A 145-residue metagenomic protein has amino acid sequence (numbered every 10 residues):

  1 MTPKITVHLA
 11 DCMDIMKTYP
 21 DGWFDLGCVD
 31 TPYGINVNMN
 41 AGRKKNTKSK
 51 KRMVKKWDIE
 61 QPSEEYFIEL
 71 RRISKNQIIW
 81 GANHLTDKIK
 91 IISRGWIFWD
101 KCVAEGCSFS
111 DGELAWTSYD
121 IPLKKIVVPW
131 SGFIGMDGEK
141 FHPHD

Functional and structural regions predicted by a protein language model:
M1-T6: Beta-strand-turn-beta hairpins that frame and shape the catalytic cleft of phosphate-ester-processing enzymes
V7-H8, G27: Residue-level marker for buried hydrophobic side chains located in beta-strands that build the well-ordered beta-sheet
L9-D14: Conserved SAM/SAH-binding loop
K17-V29, Y33, V37-R52, K56 (+1 more regions): Class I S-adenosyl-L-methionine
W57-Q61: Nucleic-acid-processing active sites and adjacent nucleic-acid-binding tracks, predominantly divalent metal-dependent
P62-E69, I73: Short, conserved SAM-binding segment of the class I
